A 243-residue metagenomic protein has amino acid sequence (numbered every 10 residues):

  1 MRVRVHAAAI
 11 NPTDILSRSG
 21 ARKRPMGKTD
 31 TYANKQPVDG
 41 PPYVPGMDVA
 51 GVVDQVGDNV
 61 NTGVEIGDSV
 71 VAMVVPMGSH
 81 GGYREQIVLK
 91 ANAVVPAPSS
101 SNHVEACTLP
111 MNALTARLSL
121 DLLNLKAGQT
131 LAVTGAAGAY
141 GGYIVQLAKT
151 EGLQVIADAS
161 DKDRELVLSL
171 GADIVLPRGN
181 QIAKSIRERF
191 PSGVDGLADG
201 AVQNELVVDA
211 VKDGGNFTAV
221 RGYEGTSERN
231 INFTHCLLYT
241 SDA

Functional and structural regions predicted by a protein language model:
M1-A9, R22-V75: Glycine-rich beta-strand-centered segment in the early N-terminal region that forms part of a ligand/cofactor-binding
T13-I15: Cytochrome P450 core scaffold surrounding the K-helix E-X-X-R motif and the conserved "meander" helix-loop region
K35-D48, S69-G135: NAD(P)H dinucleotide-binding glycine-rich loop of Rossmann-like/cofactor-binding domains, especially the beta1-alpha1
C107-N180: Mid-domain Rossmann-like dinucleotide-binding core that forms the NAD(H)/NADP(H) cofactor-binding site
I174-L237: Glycine-rich cofactor phosphate-binding loops and adjacent beta1-alpha1 units of small-molecule cofactor enzyme domains
Y239-A243: Conserved small/polar residues in nucleotide/adenosyl-binding loops
